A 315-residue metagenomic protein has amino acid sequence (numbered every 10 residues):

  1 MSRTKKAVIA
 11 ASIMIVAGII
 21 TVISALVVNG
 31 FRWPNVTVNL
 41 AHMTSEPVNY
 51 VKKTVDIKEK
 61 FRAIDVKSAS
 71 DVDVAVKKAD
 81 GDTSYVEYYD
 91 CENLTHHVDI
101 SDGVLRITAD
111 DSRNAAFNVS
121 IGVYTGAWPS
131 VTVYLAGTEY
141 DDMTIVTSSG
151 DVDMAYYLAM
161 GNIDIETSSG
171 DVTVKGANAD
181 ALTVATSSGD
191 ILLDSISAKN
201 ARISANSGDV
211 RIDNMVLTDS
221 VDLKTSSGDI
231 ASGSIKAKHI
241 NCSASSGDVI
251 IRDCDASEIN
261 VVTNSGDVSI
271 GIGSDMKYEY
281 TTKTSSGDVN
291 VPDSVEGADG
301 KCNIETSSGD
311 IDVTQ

Functional and structural regions predicted by a protein language model:
M1-V8: Short, Lys/Arg-rich N-terminal segment immediately upstream of the first membrane anchor
I9-L26: Hydrophobic membrane-insertion alpha-helices, especially the h-region of bacterial N-terminal signal peptides
A25-D110, Y124-V146, D151-E166, V172-K175 (+4 more regions): Short linear S-[DN]-x-LW-Φ motif typified by the pepsin-like aspartic protease active-site region
D111-R113, G137, S274, S286: Non-catalytic surface loops within mature trypsin-like serine protease
A115-V123: Acidic/histidine-rich helix-loop elements that form or flank divalent-metal/phosphate-binding sites at the catalytic
K175-A177, L182, I191-Q315: Short, surface-exposed interaction patches in beta-rich subdomains that mediate adhesion/assembly near membranes
